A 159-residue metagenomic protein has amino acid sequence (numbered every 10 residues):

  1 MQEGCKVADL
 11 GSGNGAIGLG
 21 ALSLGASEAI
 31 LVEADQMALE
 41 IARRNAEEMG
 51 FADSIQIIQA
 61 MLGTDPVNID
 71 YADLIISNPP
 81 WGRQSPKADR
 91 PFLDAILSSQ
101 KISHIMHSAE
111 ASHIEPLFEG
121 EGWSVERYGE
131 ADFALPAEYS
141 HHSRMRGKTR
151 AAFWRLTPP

Functional and structural regions predicted by a protein language model:
M1-P159: Class I S-adenosyl-L-methionine-dependent methyltransferase catalytic core
